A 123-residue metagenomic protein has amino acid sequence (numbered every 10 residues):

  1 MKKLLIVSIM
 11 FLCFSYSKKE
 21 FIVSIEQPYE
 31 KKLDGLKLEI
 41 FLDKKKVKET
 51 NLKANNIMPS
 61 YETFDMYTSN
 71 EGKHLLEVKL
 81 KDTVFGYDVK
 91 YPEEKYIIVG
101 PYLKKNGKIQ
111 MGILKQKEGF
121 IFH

Functional and structural regions predicted by a protein language model:
L4-C13: Sec-dependent N-terminal signal peptides
S15-K19: Bacterial signal peptide processing site
I25-L36: Structural motif
D34-L38, H74-L76: Short beta-strand/loop motifs in extracellular/secreted proteins, especially within beta-sandwich accessory domains
F41-G72: Tryptophan-paired
F64-M66, L75-L76, G86-V89: Beta-strand-rich interaction surfaces with strong enrichment in secreted/lumenal proteins
N70-D82: A short, solvent-exposed beta-strand micro-motif common in secreted/extracellular proteins
K90-H123: Extracellular beta-sheet/turn segments enriched in Thr/Pro/Gly and aliphatic residues
